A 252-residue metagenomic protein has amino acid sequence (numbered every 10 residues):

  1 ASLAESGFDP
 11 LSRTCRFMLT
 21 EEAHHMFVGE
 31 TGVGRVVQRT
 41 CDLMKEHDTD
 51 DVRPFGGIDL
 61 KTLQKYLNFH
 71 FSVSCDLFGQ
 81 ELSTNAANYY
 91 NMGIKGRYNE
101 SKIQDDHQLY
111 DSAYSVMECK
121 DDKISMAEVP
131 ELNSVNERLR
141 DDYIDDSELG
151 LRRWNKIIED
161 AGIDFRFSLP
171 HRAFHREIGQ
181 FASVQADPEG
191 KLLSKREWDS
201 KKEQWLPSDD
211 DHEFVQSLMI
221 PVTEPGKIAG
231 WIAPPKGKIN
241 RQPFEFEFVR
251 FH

Functional and structural regions predicted by a protein language model:
A1-S12: Helix-loop segments that flank and shape redox-cofactor active sites
A1-S2, G32, G230: Domain-scale activation on soluble regions of proteins
P10, V36-V37: Long, histidine/aromatic-enriched segments associated with O2/redox biology
P10-A23: Alpha-helical scaffold segments that form or flank carboxylate-/histidine-based iron centers
T20-G34, T40, M44: Extracytoplasmic, non-cytosolic globular domains
K45-H252: Extended, helix-rich structural scaffolds rather than catalytic motifs
